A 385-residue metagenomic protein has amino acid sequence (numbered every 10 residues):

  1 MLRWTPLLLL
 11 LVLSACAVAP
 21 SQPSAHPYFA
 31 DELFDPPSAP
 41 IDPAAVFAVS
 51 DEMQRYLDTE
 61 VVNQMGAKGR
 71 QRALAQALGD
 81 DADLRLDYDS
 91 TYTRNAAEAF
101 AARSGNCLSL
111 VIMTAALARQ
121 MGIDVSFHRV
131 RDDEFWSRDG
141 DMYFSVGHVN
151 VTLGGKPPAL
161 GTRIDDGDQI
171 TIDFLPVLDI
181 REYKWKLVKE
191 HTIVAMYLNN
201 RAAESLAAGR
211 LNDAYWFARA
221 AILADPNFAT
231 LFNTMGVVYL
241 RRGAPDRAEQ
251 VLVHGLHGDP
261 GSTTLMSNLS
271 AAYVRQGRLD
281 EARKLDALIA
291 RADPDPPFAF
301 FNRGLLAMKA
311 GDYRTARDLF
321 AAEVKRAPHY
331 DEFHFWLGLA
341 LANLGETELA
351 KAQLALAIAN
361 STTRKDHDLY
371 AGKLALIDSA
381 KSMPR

Functional and structural regions predicted by a protein language model:
P36-E98: Secondary-structure boundary elements
T91-F232, D246-G258: Long, contiguous interaction/recruitment modules in multidomain scaffold/adaptor proteins
M196, T230, R247, T264 (+3 more regions): Start-of-helix register in tetratricopeptide repeats
N200, T234, N268, N302 (+2 more regions): Canonical tetratricopeptide repeat
A220-A221, H254-G255, L288-I289, A322-E323 (+1 more regions): Canonical positions in the second alpha-helix
A224, G258-D259, R291-A292, R326-A327 (+2 more regions): Structural marker of alpha-solenoid helical repeat scaffolds
F335, L339-R385: Terminal, low-structured helical/coil segments at or just beyond the last alpha-helical repeat
